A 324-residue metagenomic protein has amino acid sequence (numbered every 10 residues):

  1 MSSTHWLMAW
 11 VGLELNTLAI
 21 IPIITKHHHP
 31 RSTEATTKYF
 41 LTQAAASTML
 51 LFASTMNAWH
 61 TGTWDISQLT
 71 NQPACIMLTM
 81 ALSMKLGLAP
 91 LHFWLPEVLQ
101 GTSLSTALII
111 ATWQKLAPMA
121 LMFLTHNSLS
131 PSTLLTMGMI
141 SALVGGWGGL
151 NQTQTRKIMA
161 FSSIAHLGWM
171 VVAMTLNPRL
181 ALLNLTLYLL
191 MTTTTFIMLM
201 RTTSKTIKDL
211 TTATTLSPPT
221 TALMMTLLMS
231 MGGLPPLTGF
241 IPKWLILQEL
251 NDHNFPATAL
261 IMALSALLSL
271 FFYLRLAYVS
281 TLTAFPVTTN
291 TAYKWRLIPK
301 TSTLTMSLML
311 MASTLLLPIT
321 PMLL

Functional and structural regions predicted by a protein language model:
M1-L324: Core, highly hydrophobic multi-pass alpha-helical transmembrane subunits of bioenergetic inner membranes
